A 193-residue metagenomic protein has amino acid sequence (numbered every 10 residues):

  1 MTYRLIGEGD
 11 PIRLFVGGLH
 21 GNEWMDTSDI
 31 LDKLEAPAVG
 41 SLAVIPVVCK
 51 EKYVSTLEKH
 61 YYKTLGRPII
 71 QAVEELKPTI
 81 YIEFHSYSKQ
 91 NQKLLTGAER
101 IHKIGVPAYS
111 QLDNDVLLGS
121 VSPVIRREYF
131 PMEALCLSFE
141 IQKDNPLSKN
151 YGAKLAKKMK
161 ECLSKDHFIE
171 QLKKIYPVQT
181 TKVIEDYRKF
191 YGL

Functional and structural regions predicted by a protein language model:
M1-L193: Structured catalytic-domain cores with a bias toward divalent-metal coordination
